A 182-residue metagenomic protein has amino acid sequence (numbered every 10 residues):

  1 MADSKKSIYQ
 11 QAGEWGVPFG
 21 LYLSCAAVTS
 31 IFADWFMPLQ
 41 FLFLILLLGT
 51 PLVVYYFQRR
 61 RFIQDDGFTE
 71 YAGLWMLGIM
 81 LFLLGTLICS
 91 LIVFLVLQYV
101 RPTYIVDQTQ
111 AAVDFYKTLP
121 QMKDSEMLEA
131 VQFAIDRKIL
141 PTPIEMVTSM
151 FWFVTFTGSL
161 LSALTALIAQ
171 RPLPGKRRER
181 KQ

Functional and structural regions predicted by a protein language model:
M1-F62: Transmembrane alpha-helical insertion/packing segments
M1-K5, P172-Q182: Short, charged juxtamembrane terminal tails flanking transmembrane helices
Q10, E14, P18, M76-G85: Alpha-helical transmembrane segments of multi-pass membrane proteins
P18, Y22-A26, S30, T50 (+4 more regions): Alpha-helical transmembrane segments of multipass membrane proteins
Q58-G73: Membrane-helix interface/capping segments
L91-P120: Functional transmembrane-helix hotspots
P120-K138: Low-complexity, acidic polar-rich segments
F133-F156: Individual transmembrane alpha-helix segments
